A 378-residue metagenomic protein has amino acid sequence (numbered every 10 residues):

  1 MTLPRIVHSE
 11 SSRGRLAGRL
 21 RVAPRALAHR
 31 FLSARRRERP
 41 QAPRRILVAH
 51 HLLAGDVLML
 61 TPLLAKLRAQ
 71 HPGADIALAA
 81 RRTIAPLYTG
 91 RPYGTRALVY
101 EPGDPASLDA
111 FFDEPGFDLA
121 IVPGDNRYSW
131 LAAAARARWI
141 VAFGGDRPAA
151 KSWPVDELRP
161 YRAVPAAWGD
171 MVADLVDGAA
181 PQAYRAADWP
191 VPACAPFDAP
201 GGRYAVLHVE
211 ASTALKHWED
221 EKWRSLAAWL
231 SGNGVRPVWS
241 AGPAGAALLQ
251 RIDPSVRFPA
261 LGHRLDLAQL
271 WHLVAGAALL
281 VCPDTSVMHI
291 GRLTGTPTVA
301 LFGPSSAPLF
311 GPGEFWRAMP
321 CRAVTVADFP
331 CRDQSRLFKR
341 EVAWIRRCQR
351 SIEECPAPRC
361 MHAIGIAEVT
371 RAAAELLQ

Functional and structural regions predicted by a protein language model:
M1-Q378: Catalytic machinery of carbohydrate-active enzymes, primarily nucleotide-sugar-dependent glycosyltransferases
